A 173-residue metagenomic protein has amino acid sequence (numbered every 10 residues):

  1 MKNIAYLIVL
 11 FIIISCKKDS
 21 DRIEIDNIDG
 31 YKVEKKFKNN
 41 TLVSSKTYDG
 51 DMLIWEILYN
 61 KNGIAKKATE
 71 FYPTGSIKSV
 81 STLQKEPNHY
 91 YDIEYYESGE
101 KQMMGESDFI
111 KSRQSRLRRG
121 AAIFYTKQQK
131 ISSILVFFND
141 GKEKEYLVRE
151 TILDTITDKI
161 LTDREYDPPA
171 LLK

Functional and structural regions predicted by a protein language model:
M1-I23: Bacterial Sec-dependent N-terminal signal peptides
S15-K173: Glycine/tyrosine- and acidic-biased, solvent-exposed loop/turn segments at the edges of beta-strands
